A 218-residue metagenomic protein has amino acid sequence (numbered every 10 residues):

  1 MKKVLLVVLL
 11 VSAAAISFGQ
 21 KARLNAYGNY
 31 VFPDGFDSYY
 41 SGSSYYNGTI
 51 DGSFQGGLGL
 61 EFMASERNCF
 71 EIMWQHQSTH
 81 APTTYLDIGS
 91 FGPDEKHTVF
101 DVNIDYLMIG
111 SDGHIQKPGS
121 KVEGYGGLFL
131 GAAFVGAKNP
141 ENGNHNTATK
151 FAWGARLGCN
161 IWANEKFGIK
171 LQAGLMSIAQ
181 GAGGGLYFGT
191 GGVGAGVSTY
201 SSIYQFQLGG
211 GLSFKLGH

Functional and structural regions predicted by a protein language model:
M1-V4, Q20: Positively charged n-region of N-terminal signal peptides that target proteins for export
V4-A13: Sec-dependent N-terminal signal peptides
A15-G19: Sec/Tat signal peptide C-region and signal peptidase I cleavage site
K21, G28-F32, E61-N142, K150 (+2 more regions): Gram-negative (and chloroplast) outer-membrane scaffold detector with strong preference for beta-barrel transmembrane
V31-G56, A148: Surface-exposed strand-loop-strand hairpins of Gram-negative outer-membrane beta-barrel proteins
D37-Y39, T79-T83, A163-H218: Predominantly the C-terminal beta-signal and adjacent terminal strand-loop region of outer-membrane beta-barrel
S41-Y45, L86-P93, N142-A148, L186-G194: Flexible, surface-exposed loop regions and adjacent strand-edge segments of Gram-negative outer-membrane beta-barrel
Y45-D51, K96-V102, N142-T147, V197-T199: Outer-membrane beta-barrel domain signature
